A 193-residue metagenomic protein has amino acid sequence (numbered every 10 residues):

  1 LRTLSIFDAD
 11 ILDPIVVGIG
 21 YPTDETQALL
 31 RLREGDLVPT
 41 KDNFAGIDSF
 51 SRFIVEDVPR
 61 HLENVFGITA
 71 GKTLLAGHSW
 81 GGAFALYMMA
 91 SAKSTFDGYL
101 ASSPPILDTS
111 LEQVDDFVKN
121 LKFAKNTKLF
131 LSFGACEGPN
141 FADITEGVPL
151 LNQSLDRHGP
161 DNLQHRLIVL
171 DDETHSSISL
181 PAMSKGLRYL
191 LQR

Functional and structural regions predicted by a protein language model:
L1-R193: Non-catalytic cap/lid and distal C-terminal segments of serine-dependent acyl enzymes
